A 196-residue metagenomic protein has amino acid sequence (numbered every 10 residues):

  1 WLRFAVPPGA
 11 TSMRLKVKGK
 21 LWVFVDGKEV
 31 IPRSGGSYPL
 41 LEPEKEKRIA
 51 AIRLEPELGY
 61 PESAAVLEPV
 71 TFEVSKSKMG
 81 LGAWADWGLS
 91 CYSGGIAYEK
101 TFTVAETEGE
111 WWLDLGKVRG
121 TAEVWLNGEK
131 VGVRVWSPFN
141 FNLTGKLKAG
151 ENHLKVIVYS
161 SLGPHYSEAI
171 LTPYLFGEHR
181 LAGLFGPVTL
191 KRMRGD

Functional and structural regions predicted by a protein language model:
W1-V6, Y92-T103, F139-F141: Short beta-strands within extracellular/lumenal beta-sheet-rich domains
R3-F24, A50, F102-V104, E108-N127 (+1 more regions): Aromatic-lined ligand-binding clefts that engage carbohydrates, nucleic acids, or primary amines
P7-L15, V23, E44, A50 (+2 more regions): Catalytic and substrate-binding regions of extracellular carbohydrate-active enzymes, especially polysaccharide lyases
V30-I31, V131-G132: Short hydrophobic beta-strand segments in globular cytosolic domains
R33-G35, W136-S137: Residue-level structural signal for beta-strand termini and adjacent loop
S37-R48, Y98, T103-T107, F141-E151 (+1 more regions): Short, surface-exposed tryptophan/glycine-enriched loops that mediate extracellular molecular recognition
P56-A85, S160-D196: Glycine/proline-rich low-complexity spacer/linker segments in large multi-domain proteins
C91-K100, G128, E178, A182-V188: C-terminal segments of large proteins
